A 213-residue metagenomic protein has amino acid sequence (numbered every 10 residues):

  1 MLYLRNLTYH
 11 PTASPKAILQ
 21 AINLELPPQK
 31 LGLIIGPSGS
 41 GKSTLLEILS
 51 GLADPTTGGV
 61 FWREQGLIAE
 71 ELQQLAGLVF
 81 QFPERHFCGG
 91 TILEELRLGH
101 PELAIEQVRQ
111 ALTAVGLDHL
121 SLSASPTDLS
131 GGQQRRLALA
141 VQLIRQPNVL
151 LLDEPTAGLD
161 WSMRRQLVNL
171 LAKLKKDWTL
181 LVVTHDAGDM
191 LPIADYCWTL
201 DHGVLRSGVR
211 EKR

Functional and structural regions predicted by a protein language model:
S50: Helix-to-loop junction immediately C-terminal to a conserved catalytic motif
T57-L72: Conserved ABC transporter NBD signature motif
I105-S121: Conserved ABC ATPase "signature" region
S125-L129, Q133: Conserved ABC ATPase signature
Q142-L143: ABC ATPase C-loop
L150-E154: Catalytic Walker B motif of ABC-type/P-loop ATPase nucleotide-binding domains
D160: ABC-family nucleotide-binding domains
W178-V183: Conserved H-loop
